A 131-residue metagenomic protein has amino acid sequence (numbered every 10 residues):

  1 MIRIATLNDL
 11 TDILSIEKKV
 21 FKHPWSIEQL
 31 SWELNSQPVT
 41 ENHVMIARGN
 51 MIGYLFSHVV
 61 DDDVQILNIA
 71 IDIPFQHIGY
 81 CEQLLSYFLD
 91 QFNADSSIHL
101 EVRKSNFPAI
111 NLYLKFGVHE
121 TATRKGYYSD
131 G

Functional and structural regions predicted by a protein language model:
I4-I78, E82-Q91: Acetyl-CoA-dependent GNAT
A70, K104-N106: Active-site-proximal loop/turn and secondary-structure-junction residues that shape catalytic pockets, frequently
D72, D95, L112-Y113: Long, compositionally biased, intrinsically disordered segments
C81, L85, N106-A109, G126-G131: Short glycine/proline-centered loop/turn elements that form peptide/ligand docking sites
Y87, N111-K115: Structural preference for long, well-ordered alpha-helical segments within the folded cores of structured domains
Q91-V102: Conserved GNAT acetyl-CoA-binding A-motif
H99-E101, L114, H119-G131: Conserved catalytic-core motifs of GNAT/GCN5-like acyltransferases
